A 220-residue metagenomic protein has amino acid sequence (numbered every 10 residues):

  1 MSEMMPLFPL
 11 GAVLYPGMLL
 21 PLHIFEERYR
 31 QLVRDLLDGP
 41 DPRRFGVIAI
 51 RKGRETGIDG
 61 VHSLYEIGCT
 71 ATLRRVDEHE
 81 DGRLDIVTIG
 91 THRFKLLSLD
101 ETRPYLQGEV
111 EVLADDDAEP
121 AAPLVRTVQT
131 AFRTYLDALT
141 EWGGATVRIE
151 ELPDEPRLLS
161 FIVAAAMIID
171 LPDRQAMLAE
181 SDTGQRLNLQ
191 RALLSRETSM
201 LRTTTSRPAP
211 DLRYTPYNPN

Functional and structural regions predicted by a protein language model:
M1-N220: N-terminal low-complexity, acidic/polar interaction/targeting segments
